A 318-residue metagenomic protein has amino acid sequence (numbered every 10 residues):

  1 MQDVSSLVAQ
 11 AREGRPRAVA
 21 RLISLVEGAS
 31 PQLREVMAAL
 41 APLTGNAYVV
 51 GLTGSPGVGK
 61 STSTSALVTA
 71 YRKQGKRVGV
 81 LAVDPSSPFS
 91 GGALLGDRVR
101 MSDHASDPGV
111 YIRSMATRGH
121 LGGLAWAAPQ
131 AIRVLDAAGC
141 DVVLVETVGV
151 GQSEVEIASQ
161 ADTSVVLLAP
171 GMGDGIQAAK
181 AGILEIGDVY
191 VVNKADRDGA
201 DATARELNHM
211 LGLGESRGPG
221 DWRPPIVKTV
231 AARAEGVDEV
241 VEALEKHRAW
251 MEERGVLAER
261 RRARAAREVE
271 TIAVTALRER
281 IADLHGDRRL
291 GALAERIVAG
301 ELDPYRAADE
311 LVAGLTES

Functional and structural regions predicted by a protein language model:
Q2-V50, S55-V58, S63-G175: Nucleotide-state-sensitive switch-loop elements of NTP-binding domains
S5-V8, M115, Y190-V192, P225-V230 (+1 more regions): Short hinge/gating elements
E13, S24-P31, P42, K73 (+6 more regions): Generic secondary-structure signature for well-ordered alpha-helical cores
L81, L167, V192-N193, T229: Generic beta-sheet signal
L94, A131, E156, Q160 (+5 more regions): Alpha-helical scaffold elements adjacent to nucleotide-binding pockets in ATP/GTP-utilizing enzyme cores
P170-D198: Flexible active-site lid/hinge loop adjacent to a nucleotide/diphosphate and Mg2+-phosphate binding pocket
V189, A195-W250: Canonical P-loop GTPase G-domain recognition
K228-A231, E239-T316: Long, well-ordered amphipathic alpha-helical subdomains in the mid-to-C-terminal portions of large enzyme subunits
